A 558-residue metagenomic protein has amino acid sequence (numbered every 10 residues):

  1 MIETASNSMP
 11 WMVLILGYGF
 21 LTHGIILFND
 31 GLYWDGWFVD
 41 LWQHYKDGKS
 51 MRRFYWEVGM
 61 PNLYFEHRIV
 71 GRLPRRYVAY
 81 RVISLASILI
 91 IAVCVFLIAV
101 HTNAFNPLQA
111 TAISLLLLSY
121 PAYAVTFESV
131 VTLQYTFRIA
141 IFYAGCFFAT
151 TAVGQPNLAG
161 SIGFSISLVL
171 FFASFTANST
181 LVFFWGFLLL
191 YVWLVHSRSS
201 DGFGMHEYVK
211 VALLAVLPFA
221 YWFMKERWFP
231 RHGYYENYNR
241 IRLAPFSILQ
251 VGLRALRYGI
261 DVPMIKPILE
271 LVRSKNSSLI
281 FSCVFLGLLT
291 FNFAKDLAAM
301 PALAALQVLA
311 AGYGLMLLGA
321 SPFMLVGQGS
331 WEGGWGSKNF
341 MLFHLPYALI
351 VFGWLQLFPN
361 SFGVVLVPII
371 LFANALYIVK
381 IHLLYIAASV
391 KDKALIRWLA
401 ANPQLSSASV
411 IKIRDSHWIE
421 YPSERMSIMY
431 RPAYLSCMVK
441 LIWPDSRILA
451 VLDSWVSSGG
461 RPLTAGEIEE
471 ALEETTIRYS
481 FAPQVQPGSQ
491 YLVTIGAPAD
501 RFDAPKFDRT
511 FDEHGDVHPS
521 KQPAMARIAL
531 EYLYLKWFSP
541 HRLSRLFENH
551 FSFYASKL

Functional and structural regions predicted by a protein language model:
S6-E57, P61-P107, H232-S282, L286-N292 (+3 more regions): Intrinsically disordered, polar/acidic, low-complexity terminal segments
V13, A212, Y313, L349 (+1 more regions): Signature aromatic-anchored transmembrane alpha helix within multi-pass, membrane-resident enzymes that catalyze glycan
Y77, R81, I113-A144, F148: Aromatic- and kink-enriched transmembrane "portal" helix at the membrane-lumen/periplasm boundary that abuts
V95, A99-A122, I139-A140, F362-V365: Transmembrane-helix signature of polytopic, membrane-embedded enzymes that assemble or transfer cell-envelope glycans
F137, F142-F164, S174, R198-S199: Membrane-interface transmembrane helices that cradle and orient dolichyl/undecaprenyl
S161-N178, F184, L189: Membrane-interface alpha helices of multi-pass inner-membrane proteins
F183-F219, F223: Perimembrane helix-loop-helix junctions
M300-Q328, L366-I370: Transmembrane alpha-helix segments characteristic of polytopic inner-membrane glycan-assembly/cell-envelope
